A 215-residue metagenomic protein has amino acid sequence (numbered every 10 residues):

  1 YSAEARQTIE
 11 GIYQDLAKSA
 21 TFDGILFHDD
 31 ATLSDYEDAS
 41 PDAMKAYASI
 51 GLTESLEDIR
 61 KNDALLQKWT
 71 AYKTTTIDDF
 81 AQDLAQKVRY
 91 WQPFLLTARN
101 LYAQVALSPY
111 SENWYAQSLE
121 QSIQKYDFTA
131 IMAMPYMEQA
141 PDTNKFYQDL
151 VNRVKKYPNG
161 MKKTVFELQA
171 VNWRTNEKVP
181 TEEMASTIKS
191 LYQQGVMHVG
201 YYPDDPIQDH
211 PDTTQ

Functional and structural regions predicted by a protein language model:
Y1-K125, I131-M137: Polysaccharide-binding and catalytic clefts of secreted carbohydrate-active enzymes
I123-N144, Q148, R153-Q215: Substrate-binding cleft of secreted/luminal carbohydrate-active enzymes
